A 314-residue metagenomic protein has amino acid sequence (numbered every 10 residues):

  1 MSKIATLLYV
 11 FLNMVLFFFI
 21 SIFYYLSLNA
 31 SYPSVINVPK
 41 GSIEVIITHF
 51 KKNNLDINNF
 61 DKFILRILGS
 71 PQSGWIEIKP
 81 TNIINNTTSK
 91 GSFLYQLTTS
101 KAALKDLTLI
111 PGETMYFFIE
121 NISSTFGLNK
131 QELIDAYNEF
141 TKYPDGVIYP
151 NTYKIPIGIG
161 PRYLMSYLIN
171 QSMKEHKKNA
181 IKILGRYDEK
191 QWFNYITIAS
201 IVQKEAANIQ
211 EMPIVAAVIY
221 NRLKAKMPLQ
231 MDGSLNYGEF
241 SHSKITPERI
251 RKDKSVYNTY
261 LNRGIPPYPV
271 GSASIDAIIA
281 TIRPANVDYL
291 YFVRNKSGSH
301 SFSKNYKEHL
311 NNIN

Functional and structural regions predicted by a protein language model:
M1-Q230, S234-F240, I245, G271-D276 (+2 more regions): Conserved catalytic or metal-liganding residues and their short signature motifs at active sites of enzymes
H176-Y187, E248-R251, N258-P266: Substrate-binding clefts and substrate-entry loops adjacent to catalytic sites of polymer-processing enzymes acting on
